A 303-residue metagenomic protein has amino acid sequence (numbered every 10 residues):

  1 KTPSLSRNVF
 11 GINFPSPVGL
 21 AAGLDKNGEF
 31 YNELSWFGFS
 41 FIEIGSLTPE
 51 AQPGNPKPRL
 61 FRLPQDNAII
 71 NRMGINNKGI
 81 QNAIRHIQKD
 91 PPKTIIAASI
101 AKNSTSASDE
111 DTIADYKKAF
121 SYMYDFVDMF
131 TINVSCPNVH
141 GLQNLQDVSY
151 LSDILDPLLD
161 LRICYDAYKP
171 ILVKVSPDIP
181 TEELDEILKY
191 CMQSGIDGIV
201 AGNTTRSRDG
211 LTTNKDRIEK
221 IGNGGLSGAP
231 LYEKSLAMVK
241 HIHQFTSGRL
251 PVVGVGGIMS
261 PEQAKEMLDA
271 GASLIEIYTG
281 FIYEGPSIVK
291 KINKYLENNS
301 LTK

Functional and structural regions predicted by a protein language model:
K1, P137-D147, Y190-G248, I288: Glycine/Thr-rich beta-alpha phosphate-binding loop at enzyme active sites
G11-G19, K93-S99, C164-I179, Q244-G254: Short beta-strand/loop segments at the ligand-binding rim of alpha/beta enzyme cores
L20, I42, A83, A98 (+6 more regions): Conserved, mostly hydrophobic/aromatic
N27-W36, I179-Q193, H243-G248, I258-I275: Catalytic cores of alpha/beta
G38-Q52, V134-C136, G198-R208, G257-I258 (+1 more regions): Glycine-rich phosphate-binding active-site loops on the catalytic face of alpha/beta enzymes
G45-I95: A gly/proline- and charged-residue-enriched helix-loop-helix capping module
A51-N67, D209-G224, T279-K303: C-terminal helical cap(s) of enzyme catalytic domains, especially alpha/beta-barrels
S104-K117, N144, Y150, V173-M192: Active-site glycine- and acidic-residue-rich loops that bind and position anionic ligands or nucleotide-like cofactors
